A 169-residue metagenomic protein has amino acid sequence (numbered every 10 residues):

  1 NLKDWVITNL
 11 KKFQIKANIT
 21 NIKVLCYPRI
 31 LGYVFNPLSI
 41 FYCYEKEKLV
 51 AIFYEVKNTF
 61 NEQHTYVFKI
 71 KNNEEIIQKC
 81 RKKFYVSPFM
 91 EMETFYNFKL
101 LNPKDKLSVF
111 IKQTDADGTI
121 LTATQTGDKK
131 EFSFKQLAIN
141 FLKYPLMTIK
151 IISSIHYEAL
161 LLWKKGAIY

Functional and structural regions predicted by a protein language model:
N1-Y169: Mature, function-bearing regions of proteins
